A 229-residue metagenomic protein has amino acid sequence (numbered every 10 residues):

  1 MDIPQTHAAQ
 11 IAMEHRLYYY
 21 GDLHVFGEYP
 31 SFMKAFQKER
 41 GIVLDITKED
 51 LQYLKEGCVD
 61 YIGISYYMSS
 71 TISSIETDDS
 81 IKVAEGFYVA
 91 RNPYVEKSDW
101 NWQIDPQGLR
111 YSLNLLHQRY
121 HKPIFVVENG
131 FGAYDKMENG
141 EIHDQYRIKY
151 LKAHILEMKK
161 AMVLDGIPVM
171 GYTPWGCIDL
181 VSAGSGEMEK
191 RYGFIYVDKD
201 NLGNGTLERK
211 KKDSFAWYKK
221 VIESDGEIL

Functional and structural regions predicted by a protein language model:
M1-L229: Active-site region of glycoside hydrolase catalytic domains
